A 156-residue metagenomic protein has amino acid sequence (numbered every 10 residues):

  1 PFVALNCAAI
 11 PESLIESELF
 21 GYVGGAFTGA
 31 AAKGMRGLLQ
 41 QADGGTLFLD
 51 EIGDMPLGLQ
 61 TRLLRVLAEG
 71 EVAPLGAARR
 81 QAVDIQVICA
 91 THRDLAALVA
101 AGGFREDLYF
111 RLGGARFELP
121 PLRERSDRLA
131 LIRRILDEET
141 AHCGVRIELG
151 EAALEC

Functional and structural regions predicted by a protein language model:
P1, A31-R36, G44, P74-R80 (+1 more regions): Nucleotide second-messenger and two-component phosphorelay signaling modules
P1-G29, Q40-P56, P121-S126: Conserved post-Walker A coupling segment in P-loop NTPases
A4, F48-L49, R65, I85-T91: Structural recognition of the conserved hydrophobic beta-strand(s) that form the central parallel beta-sheet of P-loop
P11-L14, V23, D43, L67 (+4 more regions): Hydrophobic aliphatic residues
G29-G34, T61-Q81, I88-A90: Substrate-gripping "pore-loop 1 plus following alpha2 helix"
L38-Q41, G45, M55-P56, A73 (+2 more regions): Conserved catalytic network of the ASCE P-loop NTPase/AAA+ motor domain
G76-Q86, D94-C156: Nucleotide-binding/hydrolysis machinery
